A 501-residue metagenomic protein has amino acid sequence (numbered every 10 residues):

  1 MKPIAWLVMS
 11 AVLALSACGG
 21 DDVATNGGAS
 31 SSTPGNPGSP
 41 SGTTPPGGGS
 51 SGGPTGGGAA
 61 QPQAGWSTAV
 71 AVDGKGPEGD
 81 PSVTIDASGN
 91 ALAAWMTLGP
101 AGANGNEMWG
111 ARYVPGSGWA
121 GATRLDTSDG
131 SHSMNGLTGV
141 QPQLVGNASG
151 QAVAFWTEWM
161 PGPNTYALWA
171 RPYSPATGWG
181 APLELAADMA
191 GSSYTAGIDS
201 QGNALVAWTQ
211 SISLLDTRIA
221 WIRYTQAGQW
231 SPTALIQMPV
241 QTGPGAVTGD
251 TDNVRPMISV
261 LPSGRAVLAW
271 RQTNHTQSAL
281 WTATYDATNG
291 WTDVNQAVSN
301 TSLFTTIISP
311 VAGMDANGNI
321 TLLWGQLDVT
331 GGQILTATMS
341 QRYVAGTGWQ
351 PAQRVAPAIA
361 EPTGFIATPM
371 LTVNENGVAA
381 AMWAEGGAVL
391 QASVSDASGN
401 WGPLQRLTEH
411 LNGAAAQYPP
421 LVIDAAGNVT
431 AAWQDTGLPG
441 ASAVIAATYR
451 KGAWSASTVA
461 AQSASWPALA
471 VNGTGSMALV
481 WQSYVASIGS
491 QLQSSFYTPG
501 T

Functional and structural regions predicted by a protein language model:
M1-S16: Sec-dependent bacterial lipoprotein signal peptides
I4, C18-G20, K451: Twin-arginine (Tat) signal peptide motif
L13-T68: Bacterial Sec-dependent N-terminal signal peptides
G53-T501: Extracellular, repeat-based ectodomains that mediate carbohydrate processing or recognition
